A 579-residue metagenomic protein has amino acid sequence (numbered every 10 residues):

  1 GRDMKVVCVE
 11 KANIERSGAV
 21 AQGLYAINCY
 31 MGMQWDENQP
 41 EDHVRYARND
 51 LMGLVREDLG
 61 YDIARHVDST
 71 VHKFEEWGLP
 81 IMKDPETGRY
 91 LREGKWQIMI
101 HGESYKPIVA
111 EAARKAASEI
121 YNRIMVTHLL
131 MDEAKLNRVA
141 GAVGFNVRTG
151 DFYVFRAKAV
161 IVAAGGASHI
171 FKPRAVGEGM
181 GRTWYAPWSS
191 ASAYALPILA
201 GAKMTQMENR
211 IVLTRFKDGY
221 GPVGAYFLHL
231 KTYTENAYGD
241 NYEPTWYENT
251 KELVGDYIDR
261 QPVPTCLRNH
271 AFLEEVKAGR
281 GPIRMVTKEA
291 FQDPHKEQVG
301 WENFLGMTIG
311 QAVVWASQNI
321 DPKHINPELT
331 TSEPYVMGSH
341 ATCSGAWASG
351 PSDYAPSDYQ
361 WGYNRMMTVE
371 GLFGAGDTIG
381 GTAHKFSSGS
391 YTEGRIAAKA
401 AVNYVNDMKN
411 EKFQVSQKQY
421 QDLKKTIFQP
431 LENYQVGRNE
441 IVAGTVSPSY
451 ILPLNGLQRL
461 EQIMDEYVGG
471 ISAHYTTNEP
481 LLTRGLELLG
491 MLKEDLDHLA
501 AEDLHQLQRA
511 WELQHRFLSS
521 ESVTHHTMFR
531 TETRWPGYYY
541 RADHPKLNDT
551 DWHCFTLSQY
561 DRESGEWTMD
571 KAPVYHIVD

Functional and structural regions predicted by a protein language model:
R2-Q22: Glycine-rich FAD pyrophosphate-binding loop
N28-I63: Glycine-rich active-site loop/strand segments that organize a redox cofactor
D68-S69, E75-H128, D132-R138, E208-H384 (+1 more regions): Mobile, glycine/GP-rich and aromatic-enriched active-site lid/loop segments adjacent to catalytic centers
T149-A159: Core beta-strand elements of the Rossmann-like FAD/NAD(P) dinucleotide-binding domain in flavoenzyme oxidoreductases
A157-A159, A163-A164, A375-G376: Short, well-ordered coil/turn residues at beta-beta hairpins and beta-strand->alpha-helix junctions within
V162-G221, S387-A400: Glycine-rich loop(s) and the adjacent beta-strand/alpha-helix scaffold that form part
G362-Y363, M367-L431: Catalytic phosphate/nucleotide-handling subdomain of diverse soluble enzymes
D407-E502: Long, amphipathic alpha-helical stalk/connector segments used for oligomerization, subunit docking, or mechanical
